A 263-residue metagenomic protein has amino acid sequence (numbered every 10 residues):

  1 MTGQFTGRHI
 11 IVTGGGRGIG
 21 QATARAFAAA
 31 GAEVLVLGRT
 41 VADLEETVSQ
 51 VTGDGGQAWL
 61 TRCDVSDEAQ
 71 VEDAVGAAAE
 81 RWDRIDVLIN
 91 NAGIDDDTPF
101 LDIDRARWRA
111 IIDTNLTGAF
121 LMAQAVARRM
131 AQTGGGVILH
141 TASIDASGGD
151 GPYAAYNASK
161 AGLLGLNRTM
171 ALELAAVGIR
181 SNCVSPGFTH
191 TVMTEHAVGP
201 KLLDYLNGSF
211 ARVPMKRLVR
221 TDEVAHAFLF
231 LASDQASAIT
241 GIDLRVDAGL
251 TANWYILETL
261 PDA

Functional and structural regions predicted by a protein language model:
H9, G14-G18: Conserved glycine-rich cofactor-binding loop
P99-F100, R107-I112, S209: Substrate-binding pocket helix/loop in short-chain dehydrogenase/reductase
A123, S159, N167: Active-site helix of classical SDR
R128, L172-A176, S237: Alpha-helical segment proximal to the catalytic Tyr-Lys
S143: Residue(s) in the substrate-gating loop at a strand-loop-helix junction that position the organic substrate next
C183, D204-I239, V246-A248: C-terminal helical subdomain
T240-A263: Short C-terminal tail/terminal secondary-structure segment of NAD(P)H-dependent dehydrogenase/reductase domains
